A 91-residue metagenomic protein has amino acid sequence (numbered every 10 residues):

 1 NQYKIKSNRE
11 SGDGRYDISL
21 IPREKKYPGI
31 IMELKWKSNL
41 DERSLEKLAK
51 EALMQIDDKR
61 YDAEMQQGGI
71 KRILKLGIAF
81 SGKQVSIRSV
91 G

Functional and structural regions predicted by a protein language model:
N1-G91: Structural signature of nuclease core domains in nucleic-acid processing machines
